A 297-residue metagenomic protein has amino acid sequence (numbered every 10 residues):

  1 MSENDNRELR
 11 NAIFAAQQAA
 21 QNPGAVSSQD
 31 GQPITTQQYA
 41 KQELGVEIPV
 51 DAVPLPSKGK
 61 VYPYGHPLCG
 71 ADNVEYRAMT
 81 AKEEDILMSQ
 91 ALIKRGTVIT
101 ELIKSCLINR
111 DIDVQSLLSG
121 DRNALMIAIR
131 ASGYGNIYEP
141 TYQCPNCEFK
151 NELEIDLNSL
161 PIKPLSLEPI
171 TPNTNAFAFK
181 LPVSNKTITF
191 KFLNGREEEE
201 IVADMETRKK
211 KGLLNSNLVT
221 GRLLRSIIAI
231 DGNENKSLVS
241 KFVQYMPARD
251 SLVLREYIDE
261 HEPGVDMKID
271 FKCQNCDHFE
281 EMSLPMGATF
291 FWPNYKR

Functional and structural regions predicted by a protein language model:
S2-R297: Long C-terminal interaction/binding lobes of large macromolecular proteins
